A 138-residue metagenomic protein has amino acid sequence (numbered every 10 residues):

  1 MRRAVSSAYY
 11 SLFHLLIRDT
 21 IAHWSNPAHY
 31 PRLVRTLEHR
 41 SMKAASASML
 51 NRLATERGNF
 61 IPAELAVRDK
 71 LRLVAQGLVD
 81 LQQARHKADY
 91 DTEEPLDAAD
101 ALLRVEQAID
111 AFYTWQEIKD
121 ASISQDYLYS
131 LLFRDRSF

Functional and structural regions predicted by a protein language model:
M1-F138: Terminal alpha-helical segments
